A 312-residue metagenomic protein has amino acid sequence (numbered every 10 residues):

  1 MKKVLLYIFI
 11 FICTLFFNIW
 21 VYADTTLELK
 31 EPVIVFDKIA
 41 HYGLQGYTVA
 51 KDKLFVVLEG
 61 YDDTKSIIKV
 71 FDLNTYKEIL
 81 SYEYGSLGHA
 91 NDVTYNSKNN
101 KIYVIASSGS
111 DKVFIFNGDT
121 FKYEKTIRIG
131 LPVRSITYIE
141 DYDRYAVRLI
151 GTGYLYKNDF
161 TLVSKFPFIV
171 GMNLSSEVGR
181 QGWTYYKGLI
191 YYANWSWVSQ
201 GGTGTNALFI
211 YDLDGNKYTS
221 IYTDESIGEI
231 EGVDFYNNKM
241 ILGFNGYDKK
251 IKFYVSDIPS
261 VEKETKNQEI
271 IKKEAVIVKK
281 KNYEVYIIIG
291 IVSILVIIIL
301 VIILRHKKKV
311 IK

Functional and structural regions predicted by a protein language model:
E28-I39, K77-E83, K122-R128, L162-L174 (+1 more regions): A short beta-strand motif characteristic of beta-propeller blades
A40-V49, S86-Y95, I129-D141, S175-T184 (+1 more regions): Repeated scaffold domains used in trafficking and secretory/extracellular systems, primarily beta-propellers
D63-K69, S110-I115, G151-D159, S199-F209 (+1 more regions): Structural motif
D72-Y76, F116-F121, N158-T161, D212-N216 (+1 more regions): Short loop/turn segments that connect beta-strands within beta-propeller blades
Y76-I102, A106: Blade-loop segments of beta-propeller domains
N173-L213: Loop/turn-rich, solvent-exposed surfaces of beta-rich toroidal or solenoidal domains
E231-I271: Blade-level signature of beta-propeller repeat domains, shared across WD40, Kelch, NHL, RCC1 and BNR/Asp-box propellers
I297-K312: C-terminal membrane-anchoring or membrane-association module
